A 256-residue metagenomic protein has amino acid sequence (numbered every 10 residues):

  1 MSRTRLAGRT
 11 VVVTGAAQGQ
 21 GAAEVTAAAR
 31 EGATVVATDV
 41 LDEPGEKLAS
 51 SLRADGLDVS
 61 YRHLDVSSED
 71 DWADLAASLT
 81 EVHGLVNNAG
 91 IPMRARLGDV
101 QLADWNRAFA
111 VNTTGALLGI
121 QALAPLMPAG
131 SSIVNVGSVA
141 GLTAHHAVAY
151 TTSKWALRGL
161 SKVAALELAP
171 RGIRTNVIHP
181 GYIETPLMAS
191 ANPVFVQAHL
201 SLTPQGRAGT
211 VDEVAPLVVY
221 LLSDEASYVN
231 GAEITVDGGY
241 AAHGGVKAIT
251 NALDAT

Functional and structural regions predicted by a protein language model:
S2, N230-T256: Short C-terminal tail/terminal secondary-structure segment of NAD(P)H-dependent dehydrogenase/reductase domains
R5-V36: Canonical Rossmann dinucleotide-binding motif of NAD(H)/NADP(H)-dependent dehydrogenases/reductases, specifically
R96-L97, D104-N106, H199: Substrate-binding pocket helix/loop in short-chain dehydrogenase/reductase
I120-Q121, K162: A short, exposed helix-loop element centered on a Lys and neighboring polar residues
P125-L126, L166-P170, S227: Alpha-helical segment proximal to the catalytic Tyr-Lys
V134-A156, S161-P170: Catalytic loop of short-chain dehydrogenase/reductase
V177, Q197-V229, V236-G238: C-terminal helical subdomain
